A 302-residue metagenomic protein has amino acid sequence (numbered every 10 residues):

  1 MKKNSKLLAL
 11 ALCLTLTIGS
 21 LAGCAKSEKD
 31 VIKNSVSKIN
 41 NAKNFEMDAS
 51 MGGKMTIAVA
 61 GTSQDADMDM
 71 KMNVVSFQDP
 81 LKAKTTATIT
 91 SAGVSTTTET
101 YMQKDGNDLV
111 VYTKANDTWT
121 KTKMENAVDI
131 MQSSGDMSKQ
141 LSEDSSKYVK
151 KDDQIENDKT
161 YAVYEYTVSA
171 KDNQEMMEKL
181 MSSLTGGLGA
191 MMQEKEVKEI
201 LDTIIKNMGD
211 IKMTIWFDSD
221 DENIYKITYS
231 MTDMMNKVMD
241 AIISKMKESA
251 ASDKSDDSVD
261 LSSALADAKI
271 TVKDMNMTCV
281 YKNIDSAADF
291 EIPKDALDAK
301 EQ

Functional and structural regions predicted by a protein language model:
M1-A11: Bacterial N-terminal signal peptides that target proteins for export
C13-T17: N-terminal low-complexity/intrinsically disordered pre-sequences and tails
G19-G23: C-terminal motif of bacterial Sec signal peptides marking the signal peptidase cleavage site
A25-Q302: Subset-of-secretome marker
